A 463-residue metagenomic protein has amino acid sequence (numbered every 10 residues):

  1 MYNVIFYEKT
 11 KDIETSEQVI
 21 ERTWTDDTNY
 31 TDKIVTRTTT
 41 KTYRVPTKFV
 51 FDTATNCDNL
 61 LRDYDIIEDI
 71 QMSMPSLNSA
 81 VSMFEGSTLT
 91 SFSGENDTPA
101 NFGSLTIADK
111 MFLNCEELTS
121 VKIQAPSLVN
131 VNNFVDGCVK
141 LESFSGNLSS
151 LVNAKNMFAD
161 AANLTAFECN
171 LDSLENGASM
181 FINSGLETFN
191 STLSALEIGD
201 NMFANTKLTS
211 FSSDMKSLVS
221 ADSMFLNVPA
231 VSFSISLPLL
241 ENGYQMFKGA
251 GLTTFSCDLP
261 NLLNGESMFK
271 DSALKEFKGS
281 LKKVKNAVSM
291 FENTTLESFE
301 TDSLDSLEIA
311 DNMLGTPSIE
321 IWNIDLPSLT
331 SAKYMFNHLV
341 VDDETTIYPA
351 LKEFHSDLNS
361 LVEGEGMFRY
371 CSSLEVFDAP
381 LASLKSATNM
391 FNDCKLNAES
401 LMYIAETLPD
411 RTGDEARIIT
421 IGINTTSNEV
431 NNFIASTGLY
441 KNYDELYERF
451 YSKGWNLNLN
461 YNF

Functional and structural regions predicted by a protein language model:
Y2-E8, D12, D32-T55, Y64-N78 (+16 more regions): Structural signature of tandem-repeat unit edges
S16, F433-F463: Extracellular/surface-exposed low-complexity segments
S16-V35: Long intrinsically disordered, low-complexity regions that are acidic and Ser/Thr-rich
N56-L61, S79-M83, I107-L113, N132-D136 (+11 more regions): Consensus positions within tandem repeat domains that build extended binding/scaffold surfaces
L60-R62, H338-I347, Y447-S452: Short, conserved catalytic or adaptor-binding loops enriched in Gly and charged residues
P409-T412, R417-L439, F450-K453: Long, ordered, amphipathic alpha-helical scaffolds
